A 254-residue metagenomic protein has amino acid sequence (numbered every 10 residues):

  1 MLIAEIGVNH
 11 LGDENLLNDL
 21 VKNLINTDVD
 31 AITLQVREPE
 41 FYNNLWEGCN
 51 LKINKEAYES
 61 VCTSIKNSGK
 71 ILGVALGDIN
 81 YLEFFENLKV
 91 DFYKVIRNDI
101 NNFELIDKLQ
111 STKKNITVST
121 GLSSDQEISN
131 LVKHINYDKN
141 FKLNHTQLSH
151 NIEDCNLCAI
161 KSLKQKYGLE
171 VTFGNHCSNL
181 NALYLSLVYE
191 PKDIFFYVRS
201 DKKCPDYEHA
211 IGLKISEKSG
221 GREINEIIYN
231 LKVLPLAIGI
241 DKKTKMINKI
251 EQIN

Functional and structural regions predicted by a protein language model:
M1-N254: Catalytic cores and adjacent flexible loops of soluble metabolic enzymes that perform enolate/carbanion chemistry on
